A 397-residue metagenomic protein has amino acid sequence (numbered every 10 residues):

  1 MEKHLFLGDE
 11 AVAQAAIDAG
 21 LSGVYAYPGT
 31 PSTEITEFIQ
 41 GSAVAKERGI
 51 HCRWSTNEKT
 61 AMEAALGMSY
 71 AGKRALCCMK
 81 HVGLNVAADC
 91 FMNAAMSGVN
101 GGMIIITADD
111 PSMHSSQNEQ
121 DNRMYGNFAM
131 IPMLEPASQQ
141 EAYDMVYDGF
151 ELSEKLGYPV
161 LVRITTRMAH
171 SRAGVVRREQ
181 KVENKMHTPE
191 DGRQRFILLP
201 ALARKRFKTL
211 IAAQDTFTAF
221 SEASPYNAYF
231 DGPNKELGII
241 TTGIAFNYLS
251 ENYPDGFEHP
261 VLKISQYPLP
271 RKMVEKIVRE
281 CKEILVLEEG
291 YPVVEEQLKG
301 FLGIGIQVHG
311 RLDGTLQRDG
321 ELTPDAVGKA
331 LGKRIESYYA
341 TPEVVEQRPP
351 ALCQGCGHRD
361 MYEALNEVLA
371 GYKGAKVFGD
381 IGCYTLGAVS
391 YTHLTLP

Functional and structural regions predicted by a protein language model:
M1-V12, A19, P136-L352, G357-H358 (+1 more regions): Flexible, low-complexity linker and terminal segments
L7-Q14, G23-Q40: N-terminal glycine-rich anion-binding loops that anchor highly charged ligand groups
G23-A26, G49-R53, A71-L84, G101-T107: A short, small-residue-rich loop immediately preceding and capping a beta-strand
T30-P31, T56-T60, K80-V86, T107-M113 (+5 more regions): Acidic, glycine-rich active-site loops and adjacent beta-strand->loop/helix elements that engage anionic groups
C78-M79, I104-A108, L161-T165, I240-T241 (+2 more regions): Short beta-strand segments
N93-V99, S112-G126, G300: Flexible glycine/proline-rich, aromatic-decorated loop/lid segments
T392-P397: Conserved small/polar residues in nucleotide/adenosyl-binding loops
